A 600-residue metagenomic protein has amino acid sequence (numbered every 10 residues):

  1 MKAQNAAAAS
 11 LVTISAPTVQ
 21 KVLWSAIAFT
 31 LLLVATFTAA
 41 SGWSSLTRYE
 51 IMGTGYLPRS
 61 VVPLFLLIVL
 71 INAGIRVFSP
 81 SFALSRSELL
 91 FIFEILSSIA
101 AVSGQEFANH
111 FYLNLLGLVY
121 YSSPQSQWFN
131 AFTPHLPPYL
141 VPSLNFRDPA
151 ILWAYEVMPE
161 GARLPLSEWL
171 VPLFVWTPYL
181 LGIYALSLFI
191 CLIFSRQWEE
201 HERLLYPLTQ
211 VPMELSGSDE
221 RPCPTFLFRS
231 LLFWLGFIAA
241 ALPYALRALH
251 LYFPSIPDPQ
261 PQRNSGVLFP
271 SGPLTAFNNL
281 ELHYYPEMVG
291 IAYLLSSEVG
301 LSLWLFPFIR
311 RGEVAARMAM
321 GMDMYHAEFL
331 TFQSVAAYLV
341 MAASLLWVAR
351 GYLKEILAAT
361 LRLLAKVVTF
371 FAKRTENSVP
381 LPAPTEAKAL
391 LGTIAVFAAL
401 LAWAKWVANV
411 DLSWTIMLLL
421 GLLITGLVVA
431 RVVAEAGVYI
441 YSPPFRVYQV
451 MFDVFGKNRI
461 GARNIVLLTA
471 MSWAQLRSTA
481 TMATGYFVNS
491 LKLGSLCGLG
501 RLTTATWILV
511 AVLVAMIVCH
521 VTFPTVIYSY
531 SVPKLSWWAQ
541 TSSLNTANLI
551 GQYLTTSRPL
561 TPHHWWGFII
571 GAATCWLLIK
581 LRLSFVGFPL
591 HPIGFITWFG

Functional and structural regions predicted by a protein language model:
M1-V19: Short, Lys/Arg-rich, polar N-terminal cytosolic tail immediately upstream of the first transmembrane signal-anchor
K2, L23-W473, R477-A483, V518-L544 (+2 more regions): Transmembrane-helix bundle segments that line or gate the permeation/cavity pathway in multi-pass membrane proteins
A402-A404, G485-V512, M516-T522, T574-F588 (+1 more regions): Ordered core of a single globular domain
A547-F568: Extended non-catalytic scaffolding segments
